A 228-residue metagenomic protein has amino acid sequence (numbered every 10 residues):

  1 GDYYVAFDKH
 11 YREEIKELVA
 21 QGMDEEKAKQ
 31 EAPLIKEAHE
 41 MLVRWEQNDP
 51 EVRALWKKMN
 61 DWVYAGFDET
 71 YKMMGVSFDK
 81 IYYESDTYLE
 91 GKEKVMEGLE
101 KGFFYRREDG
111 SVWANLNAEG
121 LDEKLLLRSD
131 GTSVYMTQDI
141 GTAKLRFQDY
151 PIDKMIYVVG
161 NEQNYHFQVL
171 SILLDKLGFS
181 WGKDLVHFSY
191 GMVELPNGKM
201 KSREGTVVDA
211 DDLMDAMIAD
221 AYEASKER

Functional and structural regions predicted by a protein language model:
G1-R228: NTP-dependent nucleotidyl-transfer catalytic core
